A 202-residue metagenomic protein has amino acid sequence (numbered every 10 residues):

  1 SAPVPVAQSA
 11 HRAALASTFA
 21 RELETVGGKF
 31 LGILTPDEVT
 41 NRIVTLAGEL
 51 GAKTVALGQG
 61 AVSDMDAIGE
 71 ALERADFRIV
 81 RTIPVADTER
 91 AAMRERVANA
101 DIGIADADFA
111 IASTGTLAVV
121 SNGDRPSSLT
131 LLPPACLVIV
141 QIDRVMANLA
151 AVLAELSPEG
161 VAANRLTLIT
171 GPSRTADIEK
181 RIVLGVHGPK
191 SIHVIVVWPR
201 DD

Functional and structural regions predicted by a protein language model:
S1-D202: The feature marks the mature, well-folded catalytic cores of soluble enzymes
